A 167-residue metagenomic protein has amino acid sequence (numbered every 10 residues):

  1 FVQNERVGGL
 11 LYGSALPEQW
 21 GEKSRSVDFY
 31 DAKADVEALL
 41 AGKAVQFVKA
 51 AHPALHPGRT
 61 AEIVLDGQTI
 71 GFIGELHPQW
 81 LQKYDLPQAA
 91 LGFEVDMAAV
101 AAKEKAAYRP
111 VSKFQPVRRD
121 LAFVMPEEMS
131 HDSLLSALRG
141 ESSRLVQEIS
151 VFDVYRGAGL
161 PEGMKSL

Functional and structural regions predicted by a protein language model:
F1-G8, A15-L167: A carboxyl-terminal module marker
